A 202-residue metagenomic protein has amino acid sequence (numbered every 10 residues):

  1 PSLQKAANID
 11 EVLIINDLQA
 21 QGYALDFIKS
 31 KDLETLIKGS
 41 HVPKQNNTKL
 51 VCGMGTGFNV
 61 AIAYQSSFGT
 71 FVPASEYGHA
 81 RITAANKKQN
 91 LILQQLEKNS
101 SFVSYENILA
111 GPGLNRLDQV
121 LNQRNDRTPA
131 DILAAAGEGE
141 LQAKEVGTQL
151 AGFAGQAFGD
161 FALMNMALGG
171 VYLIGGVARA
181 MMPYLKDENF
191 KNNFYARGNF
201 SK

Functional and structural regions predicted by a protein language model:
P1-F102: Phosphate-binding/catalytic loop of phosphoryl-transfer enzymes
K87, L91-K202: ATP-binding/phosphotransfer module of carbohydrate and carboxylate kinases, centering on a glycine-rich
